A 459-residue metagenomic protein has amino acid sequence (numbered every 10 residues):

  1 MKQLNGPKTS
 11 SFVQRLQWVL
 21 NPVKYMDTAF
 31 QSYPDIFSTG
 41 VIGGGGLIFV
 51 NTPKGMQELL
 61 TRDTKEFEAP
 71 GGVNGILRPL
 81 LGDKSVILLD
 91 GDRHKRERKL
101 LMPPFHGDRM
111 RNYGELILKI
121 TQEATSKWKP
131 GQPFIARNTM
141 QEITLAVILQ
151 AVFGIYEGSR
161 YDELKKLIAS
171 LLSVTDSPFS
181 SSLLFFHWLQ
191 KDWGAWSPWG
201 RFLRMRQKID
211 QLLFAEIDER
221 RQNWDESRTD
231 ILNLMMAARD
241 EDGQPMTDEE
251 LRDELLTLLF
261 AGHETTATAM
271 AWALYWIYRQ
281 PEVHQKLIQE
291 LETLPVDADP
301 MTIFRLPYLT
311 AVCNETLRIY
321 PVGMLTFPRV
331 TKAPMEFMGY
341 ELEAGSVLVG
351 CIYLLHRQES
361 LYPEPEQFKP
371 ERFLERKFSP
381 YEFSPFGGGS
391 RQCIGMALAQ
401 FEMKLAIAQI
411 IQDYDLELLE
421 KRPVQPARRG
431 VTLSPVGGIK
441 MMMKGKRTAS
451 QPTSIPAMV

Functional and structural regions predicted by a protein language model:
M1-D83, L89-R96, R111, E115-E123 (+5 more regions): N-terminal membrane-proximal hinge/A-helix region immediately C-terminal to the signal-anchor transmembrane segment
M1-L4, E68-R78, R93, R109-T268 (+3 more regions): Cytochrome P450 heme-thiolate monooxygenase catalytic core
Q3-S11, G114, L118, K165-L171 (+9 more regions): Cytochrome P450 I-helix active-site segment
V13-P34, Q211, A215, A298-M338 (+1 more regions): Conserved cytochrome P450 K-helix E-x-x-R motif and the immediately C-terminal K′/meander segment
W193-P198, L309-L325, R329, V436-V459: C-terminal domain-closing interface element
T265-H284, I288-E290, A397-Q412: Cytochrome P450 catalytic-core helices
G350-R376, I455: Conserved cytochrome P450 K-helix/beta-meander segment immediately N-terminal to the heme-binding cysteine loop
